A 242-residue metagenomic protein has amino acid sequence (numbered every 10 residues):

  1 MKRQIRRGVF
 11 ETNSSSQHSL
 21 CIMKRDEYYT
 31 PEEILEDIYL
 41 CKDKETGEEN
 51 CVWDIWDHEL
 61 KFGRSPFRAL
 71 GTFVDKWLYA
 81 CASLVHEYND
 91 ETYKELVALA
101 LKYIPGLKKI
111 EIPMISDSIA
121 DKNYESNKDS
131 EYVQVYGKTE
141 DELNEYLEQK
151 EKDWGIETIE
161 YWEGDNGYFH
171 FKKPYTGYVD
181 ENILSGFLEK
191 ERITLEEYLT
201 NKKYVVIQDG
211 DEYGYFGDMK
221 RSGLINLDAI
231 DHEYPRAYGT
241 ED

Functional and structural regions predicted by a protein language model:
M1-Q4, V9, S16-D242: Long, non-globular targeting/processing and low-complexity regions
